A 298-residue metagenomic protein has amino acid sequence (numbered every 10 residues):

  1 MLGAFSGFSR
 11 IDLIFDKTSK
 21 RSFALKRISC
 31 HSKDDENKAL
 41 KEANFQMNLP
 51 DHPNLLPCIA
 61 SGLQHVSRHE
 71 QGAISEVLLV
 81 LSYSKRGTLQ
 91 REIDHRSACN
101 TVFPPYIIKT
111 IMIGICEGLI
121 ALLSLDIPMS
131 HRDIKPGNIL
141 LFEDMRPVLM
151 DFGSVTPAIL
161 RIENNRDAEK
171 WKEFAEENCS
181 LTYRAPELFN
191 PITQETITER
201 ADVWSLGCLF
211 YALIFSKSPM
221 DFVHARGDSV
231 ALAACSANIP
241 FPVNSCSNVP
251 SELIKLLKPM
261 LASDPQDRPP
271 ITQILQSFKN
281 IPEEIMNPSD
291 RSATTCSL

Functional and structural regions predicted by a protein language model:
R10-S29: Glycine-rich ATP phosphate-binding loop
I28-P50: Conserved N-lobe beta3->alphaC-helix segment of eukaryotic protein kinase catalytic domains
P57-S75: Short beta-strand micro-motifs within the conserved protein kinase catalytic domain, predominantly in the N-lobe
E70-T88: Conserved short submotifs of the Hanks-type protein kinase catalytic core that shape the nucleotide-binding pocket
L123-F142: Catalytic-loop of the protein kinase fold
G137, F142-T182: Activation segment/activation loop of eukaryotic-type protein kinase catalytic domains
